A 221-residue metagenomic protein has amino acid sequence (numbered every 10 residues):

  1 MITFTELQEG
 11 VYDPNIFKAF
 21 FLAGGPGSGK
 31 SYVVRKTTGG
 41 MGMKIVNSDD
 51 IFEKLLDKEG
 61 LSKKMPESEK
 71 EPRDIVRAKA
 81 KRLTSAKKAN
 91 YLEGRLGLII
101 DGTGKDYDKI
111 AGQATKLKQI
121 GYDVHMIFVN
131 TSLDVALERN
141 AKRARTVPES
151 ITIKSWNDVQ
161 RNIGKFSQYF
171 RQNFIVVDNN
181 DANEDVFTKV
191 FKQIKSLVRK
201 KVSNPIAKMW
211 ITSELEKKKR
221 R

Functional and structural regions predicted by a protein language model:
I2-G10: Proteolytic processing junctions in secreted/extracellular precursors, especially proprotein convertase/trypsin-like
G10-F17, N90-L92: Phosphate-binding P-loop
F20-F21: Short hydrophobic/aromatic beta-strand immediately N-terminal to the Walker A/P-loop
G25-P26: The conserved Walker
G29: Conserved glycine(s) of the Walker
Y32-L96, D108: Conserved substrate/cofactor phosphate-moiety recognition/catalytic segment in nucleotide-dependent phosphotransferases
G40, L133-R221: Conserved GTP-binding G-domain of TRAFAC-class P-loop NTPases and closely related GTPase folds
K105, K118-R139: Conserved phosphate-donor/acceptor-positioning beta-strand/loop module used by diverse small-molecule
